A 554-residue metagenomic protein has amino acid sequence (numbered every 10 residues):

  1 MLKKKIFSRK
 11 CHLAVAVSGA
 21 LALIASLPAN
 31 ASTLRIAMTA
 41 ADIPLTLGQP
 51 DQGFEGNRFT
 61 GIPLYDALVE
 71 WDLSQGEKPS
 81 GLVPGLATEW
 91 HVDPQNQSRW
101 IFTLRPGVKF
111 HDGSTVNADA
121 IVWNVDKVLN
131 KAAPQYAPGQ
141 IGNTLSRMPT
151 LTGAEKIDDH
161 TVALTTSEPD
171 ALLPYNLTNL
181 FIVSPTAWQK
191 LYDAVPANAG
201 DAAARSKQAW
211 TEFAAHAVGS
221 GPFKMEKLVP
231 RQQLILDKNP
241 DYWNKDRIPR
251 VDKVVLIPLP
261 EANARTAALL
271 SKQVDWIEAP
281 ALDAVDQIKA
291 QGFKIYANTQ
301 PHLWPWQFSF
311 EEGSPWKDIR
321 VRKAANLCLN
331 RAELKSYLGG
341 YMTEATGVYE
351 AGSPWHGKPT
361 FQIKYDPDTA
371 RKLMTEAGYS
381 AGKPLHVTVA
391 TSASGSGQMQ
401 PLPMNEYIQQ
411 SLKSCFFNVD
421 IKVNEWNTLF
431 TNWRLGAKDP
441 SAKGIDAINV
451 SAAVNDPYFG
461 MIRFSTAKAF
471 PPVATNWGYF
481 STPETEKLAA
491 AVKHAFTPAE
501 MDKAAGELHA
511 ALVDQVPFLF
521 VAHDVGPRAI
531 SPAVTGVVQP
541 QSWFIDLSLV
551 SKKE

Functional and structural regions predicted by a protein language model:
A37-A40, G53-F54, F59-I62, V229 (+8 more regions): Detector for C-terminal structural segments
M38-Q95, V218: N-terminal lobe/hinge region of extracytoplasmic solute-binding protein
W71-D72, D237-Y242, Q300-A324, C328 (+1 more regions): A bilobed periplasmic-binding-protein/Venus flytrap-type ligand-binding module shared by bacterial periplasmic
D72-E77, F181-D246, D368, K372: Gly/Pro-rich hinge or "lid" segments in bacterial periplasmic/extracellular proteins
E89-Q135, I157, A163, A268 (+1 more regions): Aromatic- and charge-enriched surface segment that lines or borders ligand/interaction sites
T103, G142-D201: Surface-exposed binding/hinge segments that line and control ligand-binding clefts or catalytic entry sites
R105, T211, D241-Q287, N418: Ligand-site clamp/hinge motif
F223, E312, W316, G340-A377 (+1 more regions): Structural transition elements
